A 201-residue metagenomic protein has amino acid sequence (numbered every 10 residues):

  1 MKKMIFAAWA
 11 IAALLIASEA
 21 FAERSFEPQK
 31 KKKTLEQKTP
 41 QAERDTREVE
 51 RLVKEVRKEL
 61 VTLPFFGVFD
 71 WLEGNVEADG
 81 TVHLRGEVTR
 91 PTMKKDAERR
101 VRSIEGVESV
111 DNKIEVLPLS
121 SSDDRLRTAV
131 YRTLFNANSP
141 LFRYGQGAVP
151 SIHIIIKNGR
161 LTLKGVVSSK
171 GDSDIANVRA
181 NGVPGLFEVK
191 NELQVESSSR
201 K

Functional and structural regions predicted by a protein language model:
K2-W9, E19-K201: N-terminal targeting leaders
L14-L15: Membrane-interface helical sensory segment of bacterial ECF anti-sigma factor regulators
